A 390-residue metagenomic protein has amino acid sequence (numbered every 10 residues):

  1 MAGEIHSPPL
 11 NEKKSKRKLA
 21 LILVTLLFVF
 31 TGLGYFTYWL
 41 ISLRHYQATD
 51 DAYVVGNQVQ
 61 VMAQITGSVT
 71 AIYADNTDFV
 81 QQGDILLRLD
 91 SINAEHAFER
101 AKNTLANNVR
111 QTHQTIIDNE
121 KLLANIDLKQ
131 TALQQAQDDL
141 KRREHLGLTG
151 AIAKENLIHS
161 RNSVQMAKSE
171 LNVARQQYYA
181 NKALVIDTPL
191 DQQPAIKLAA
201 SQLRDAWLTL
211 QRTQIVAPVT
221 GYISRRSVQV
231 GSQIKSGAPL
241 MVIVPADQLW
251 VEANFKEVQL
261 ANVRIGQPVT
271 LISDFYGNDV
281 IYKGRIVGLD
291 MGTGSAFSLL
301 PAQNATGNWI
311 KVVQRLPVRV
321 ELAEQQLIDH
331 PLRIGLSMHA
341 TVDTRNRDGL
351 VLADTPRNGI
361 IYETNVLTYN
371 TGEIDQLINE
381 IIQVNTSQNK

Functional and structural regions predicted by a protein language model:
M1-R44, T341, R345-K390: N-terminal export/targeting signal detector
F36-Y46, P245-Q248, N254-A261, P268-Y282 (+3 more regions): Hydrophobic alpha-helix/coiled-coil detector that fires on Leu/Ile/Phe-packed helical surfaces
H45-Y46, H96, R100-H113, I117 (+4 more regions): Extended amphipathic alpha-helical segments
Q47-I116, T149-N156, R226-Q229, V258: Long, amphipathic coiled-coil "stalk"/hairpin helices in large membrane-associated assemblies
Y53-V55, A71-Y73, V80-Q82, H159 (+6 more regions): Surface-exposed patches in structured soluble domains
D90-R100, E252, N278-K283, N346-T355: Short, Lys/Arg- and Gly-enriched loop/turn segments at beta-strand edges
E95, E99-R110, E257-A261, R285-T293 (+1 more regions): Short, compositionally biased
G292-A302: Short, solvent-exposed secondary-structure boundary/capping segments
